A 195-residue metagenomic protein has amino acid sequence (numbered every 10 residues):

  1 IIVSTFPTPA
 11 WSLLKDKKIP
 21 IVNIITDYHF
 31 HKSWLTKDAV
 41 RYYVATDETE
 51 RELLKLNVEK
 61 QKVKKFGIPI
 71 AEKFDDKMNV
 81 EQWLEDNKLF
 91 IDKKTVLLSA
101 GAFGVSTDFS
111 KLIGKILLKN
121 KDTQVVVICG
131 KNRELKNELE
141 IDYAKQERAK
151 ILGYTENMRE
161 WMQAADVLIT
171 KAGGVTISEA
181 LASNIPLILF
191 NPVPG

Functional and structural regions predicted by a protein language model:
I1-N57, K62-K65: Active-site and donor-binding regions of nucleotide-sugar-utilizing enzymes
P7, G101, G173, N191: Short glycine-/small-residue-rich Rossmann-like dinucleotide-binding loops
I25-F30, A45-E50, I68-A71, K131 (+3 more regions): Short, acidic/turn-prone active-site loops that include or flank metal/cofactor- and phosphate-binding residues
V40-F103, N137: A nucleotide-sugar donor-handling region in carbohydrate enzymes
V80, L89-A165: Donor-nucleotide binding loops and adjacent catalytic segments primarily of GT-B fold Leloir glycosyltransferases
R159, I177-S183: Short alpha-helical segment that forms part of, or immediately flanks, the ligand-binding pocket in carbohydrate-active
Q163-G173: Acidic donor-binding loop of glycosyltransferase active sites
L168-T170, P186-G195: Short hydrophobic beta-strand element within catalytic cores of glycosyltransferases and related nucleotide-activated
